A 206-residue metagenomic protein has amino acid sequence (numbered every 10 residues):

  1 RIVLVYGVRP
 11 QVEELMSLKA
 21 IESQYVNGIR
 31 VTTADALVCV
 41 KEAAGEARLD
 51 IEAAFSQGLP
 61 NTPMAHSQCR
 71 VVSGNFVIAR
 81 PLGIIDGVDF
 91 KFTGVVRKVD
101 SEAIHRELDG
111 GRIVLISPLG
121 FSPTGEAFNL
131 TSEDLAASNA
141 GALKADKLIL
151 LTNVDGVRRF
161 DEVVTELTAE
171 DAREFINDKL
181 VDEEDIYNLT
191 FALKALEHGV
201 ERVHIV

Functional and structural regions predicted by a protein language model:
R1-L4: N-terminal glycine-/serine-/threonine-rich phosphate-binding loop
Y6-G7, H204: Histidine-centered active-site/metal-ligand motif
G7-Q11, S17, G28-V31, L119-G120 (+2 more regions): Short, ordered loop/turn segments at secondary-structure junctions
E13-A20, P81-G83, E126-F128, R159-V163: Short acidic, glycine/serine/threonine-rich loops at helix termini
S17-L115: Ligand-binding beta-strand-loop-alpha-helix segment within the catalytic cores of soluble metabolic enzymes
T33-P63, S101, L115-N139, V164-V206: Polyanion-binding loop/helix "lid" in catalytic or ligand-binding cores
E107-G111, A142-D146, H198: Short gly/pro-enriched beta-turn/loop segments at secondary-structure junctions
L143-F160, I205: Glycine-rich phosphate/pyrophosphate-binding loops and their adjacent beta-strand/loop elements at enzyme active sites
